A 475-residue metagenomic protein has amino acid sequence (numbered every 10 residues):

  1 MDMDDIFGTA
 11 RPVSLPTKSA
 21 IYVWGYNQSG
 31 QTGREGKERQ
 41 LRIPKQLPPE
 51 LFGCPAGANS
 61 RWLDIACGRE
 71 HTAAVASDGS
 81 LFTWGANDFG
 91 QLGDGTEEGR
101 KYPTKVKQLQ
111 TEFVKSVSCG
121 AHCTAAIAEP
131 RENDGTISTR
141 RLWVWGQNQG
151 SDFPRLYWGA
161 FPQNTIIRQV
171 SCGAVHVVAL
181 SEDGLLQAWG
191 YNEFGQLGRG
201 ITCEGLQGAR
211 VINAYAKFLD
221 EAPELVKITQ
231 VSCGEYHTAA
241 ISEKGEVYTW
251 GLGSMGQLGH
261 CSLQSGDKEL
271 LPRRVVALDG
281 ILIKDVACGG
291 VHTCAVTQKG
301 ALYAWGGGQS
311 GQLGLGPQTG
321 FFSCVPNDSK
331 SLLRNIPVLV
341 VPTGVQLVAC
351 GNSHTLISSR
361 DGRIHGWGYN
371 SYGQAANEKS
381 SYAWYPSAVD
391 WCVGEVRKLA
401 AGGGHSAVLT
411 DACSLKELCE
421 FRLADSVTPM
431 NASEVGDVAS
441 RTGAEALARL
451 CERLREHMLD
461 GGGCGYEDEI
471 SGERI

Functional and structural regions predicted by a protein language model:
M1-S414, S426: Eukaryote-biased RCC1-like beta-propeller repeat architecture
A412-S471: Post-BTB helical module
R474-I475: Acidic, low-complexity intrinsically disordered termini and linkers
